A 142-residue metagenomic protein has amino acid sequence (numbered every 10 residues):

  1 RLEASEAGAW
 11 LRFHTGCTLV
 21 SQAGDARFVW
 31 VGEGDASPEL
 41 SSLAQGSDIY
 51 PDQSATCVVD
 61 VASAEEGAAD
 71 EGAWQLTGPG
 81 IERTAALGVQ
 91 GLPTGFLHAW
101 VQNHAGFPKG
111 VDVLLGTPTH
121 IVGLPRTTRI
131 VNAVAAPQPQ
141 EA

Functional and structural regions predicted by a protein language model:
A4-A133, Q140-A142: Internal, well-folded beta-alpha domain core
